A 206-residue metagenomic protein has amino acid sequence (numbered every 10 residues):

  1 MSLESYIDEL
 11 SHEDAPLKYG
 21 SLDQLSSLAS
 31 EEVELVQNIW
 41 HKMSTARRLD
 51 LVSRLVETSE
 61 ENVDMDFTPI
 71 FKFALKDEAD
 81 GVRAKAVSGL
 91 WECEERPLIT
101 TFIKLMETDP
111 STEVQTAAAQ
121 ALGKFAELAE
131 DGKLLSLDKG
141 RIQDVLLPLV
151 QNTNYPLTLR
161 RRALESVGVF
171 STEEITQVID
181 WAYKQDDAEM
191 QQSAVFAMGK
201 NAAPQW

Functional and structural regions predicted by a protein language model:
M1-Y6, L28-H41, E61-K76, E95-T108 (+3 more regions): Amphipathic alpha-helical scaffolding segments comprising HEAT/armadillo-like alpha-solenoid repeats
E4-S11, L22-D23, Q37-H41, V52 (+8 more regions): Amphipathic alpha-helical repeat scaffolds
Y6-P16, H41, T45-S53, K76 (+1 more regions): HEAT-repeat alpha-solenoid elements in large eukaryotic scaffold proteins
A15-P16, S30, T45-L49, D80-G81 (+6 more regions): Alpha-helix N-cap/helix-start positions at coil->helix boundaries
P16-Y19, L49, S53, M65 (+6 more regions): Alpha-solenoid HEAT/ARM repeat scaffold
V56, W91, G123-E127, G168 (+1 more regions): Structural signature of alpha-helical solenoid repeat scaffolds
A79-G81, S88-E92, D109, E113-F125 (+1 more regions): Internal alpha-solenoid helical repeat scaffolds
E165, V178, E189, A202-A203: Extended amphipathic alpha-helical coiled-coil/heptad-repeat regions
